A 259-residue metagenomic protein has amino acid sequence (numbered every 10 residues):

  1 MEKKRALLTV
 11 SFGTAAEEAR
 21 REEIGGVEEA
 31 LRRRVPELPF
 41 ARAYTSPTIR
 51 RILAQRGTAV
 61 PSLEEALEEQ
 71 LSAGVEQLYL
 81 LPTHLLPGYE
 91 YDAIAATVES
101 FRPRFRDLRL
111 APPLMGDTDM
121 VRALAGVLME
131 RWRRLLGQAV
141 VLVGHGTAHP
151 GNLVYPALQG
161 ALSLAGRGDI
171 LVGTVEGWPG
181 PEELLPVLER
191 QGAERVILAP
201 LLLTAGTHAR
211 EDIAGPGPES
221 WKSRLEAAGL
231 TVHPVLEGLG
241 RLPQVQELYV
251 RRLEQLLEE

Functional and structural regions predicted by a protein language model:
M1-E259: Active-site-proximal alpha-helix that buttresses catalytic centers in soluble enzyme cores
